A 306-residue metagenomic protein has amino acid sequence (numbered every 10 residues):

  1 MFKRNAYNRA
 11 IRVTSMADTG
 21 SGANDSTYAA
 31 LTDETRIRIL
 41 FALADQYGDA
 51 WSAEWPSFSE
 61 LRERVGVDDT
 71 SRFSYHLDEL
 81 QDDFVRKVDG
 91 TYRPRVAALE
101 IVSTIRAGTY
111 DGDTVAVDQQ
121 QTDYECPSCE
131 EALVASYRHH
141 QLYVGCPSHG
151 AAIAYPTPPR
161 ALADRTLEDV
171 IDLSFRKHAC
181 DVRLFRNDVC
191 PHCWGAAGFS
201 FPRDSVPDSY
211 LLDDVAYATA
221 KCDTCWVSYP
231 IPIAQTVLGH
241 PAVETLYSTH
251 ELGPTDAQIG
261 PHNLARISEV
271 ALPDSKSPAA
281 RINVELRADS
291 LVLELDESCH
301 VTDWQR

Functional and structural regions predicted by a protein language model:
V13-A42: Short alpha-helical segments that sit at the start of domains
I39, D49-V65: Short acidic, hydrophobic short linear motifs in intrinsically disordered regions
Q81-G90: A short, conserved structural fragment
G90-R106: Basic, amphipathic "hinge/linker" alpha-helix immediately C-terminal to the N-terminal HTH DNA-binding motif
S103-V115, E125-L133, T166-H178, F199-D208: Short Cys/His-rich Zn2+-coordinating modules
D111-D123, V134-H140, R176-N187, L211-A216: Short, flexible, mixed-charge glycine/proline-rich loop motifs that serve as phosphate/nucleic-acid-contacting
C126-E130, Y143-H149, C190-C193, C222-C225: Short cysteine-rich clusters marking metal-coordination/redox-active sites
L167, A179-R306: C-terminal regulatory/effector modules of DNA-binding transcriptional regulators
